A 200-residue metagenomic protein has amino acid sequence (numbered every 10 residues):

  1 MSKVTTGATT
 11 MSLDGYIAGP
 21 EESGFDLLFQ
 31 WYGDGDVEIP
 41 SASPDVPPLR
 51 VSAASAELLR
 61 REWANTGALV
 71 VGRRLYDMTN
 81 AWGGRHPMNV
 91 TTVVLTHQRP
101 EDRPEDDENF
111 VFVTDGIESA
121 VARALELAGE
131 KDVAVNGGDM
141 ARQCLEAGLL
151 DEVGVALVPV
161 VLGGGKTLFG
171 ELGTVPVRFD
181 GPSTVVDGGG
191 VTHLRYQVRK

Functional and structural regions predicted by a protein language model:
M1-K200: Enzymes that bind and transform nitrogen-containing heteroaromatic metabolites
